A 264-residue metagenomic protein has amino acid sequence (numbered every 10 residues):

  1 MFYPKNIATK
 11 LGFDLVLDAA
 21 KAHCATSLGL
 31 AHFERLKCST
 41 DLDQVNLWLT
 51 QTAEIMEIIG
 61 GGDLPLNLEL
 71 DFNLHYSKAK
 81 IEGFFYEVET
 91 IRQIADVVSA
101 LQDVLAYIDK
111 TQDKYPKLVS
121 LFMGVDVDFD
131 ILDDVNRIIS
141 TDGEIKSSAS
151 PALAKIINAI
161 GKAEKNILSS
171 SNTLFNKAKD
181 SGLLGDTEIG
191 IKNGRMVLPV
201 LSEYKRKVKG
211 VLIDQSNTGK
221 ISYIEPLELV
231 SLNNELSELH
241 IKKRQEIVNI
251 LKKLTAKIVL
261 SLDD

Functional and structural regions predicted by a protein language model:
M1-D142, S148, A152, I156 (+1 more regions): Conserved amphipathic alpha-helical "coupling/scaffold" segments that transmit conformational changes between domains
F2, I81, R206-K207, N217-G219 (+1 more regions): Residue-level signal for pocket-adjacent positions within structured domains
K5, L30-A31, L66, A163 (+7 more regions): Mixed-charge, polar/low-complexity N-terminal
V16, F72, G190, G194 (+2 more regions): Gly/Lys-enriched N-terminal cap/neck module of very large, oligomeric protein machines
F84, A106, G210-V211, N234: Short, conserved acidic/polar surface loops in the N-terminal third of protein domains
S99, D103, D109, D113-D186 (+2 more regions): Extended, charged alpha-helical coiled-coil/arm scaffolds that mediate oligomerization and mechanical coupling in large
